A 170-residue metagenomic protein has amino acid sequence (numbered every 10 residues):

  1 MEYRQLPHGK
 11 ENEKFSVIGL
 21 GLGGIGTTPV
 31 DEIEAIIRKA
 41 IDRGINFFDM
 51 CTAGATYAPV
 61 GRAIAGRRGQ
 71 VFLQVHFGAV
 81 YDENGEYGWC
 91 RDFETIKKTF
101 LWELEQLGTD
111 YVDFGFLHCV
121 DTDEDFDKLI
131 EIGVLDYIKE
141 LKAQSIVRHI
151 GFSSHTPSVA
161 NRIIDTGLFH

Functional and structural regions predicted by a protein language model:
M1-V75: N-terminal binding-site loop/beta-alpha segment at the start of enzyme catalytic domains that lines or forms
K10, V17, E83, G88 (+1 more regions): Short, functionally important structural connectors and interaction interfaces within domains
G23-I25, C51-A53, H76-V80, L117-V120 (+1 more regions): Active-site beta-loop-alpha junctions enriched in small/polar residues
G26-P29, N84-G85, D123-D127: A generic structural signal for short coil/turn motifs at secondary-structure boundaries
R38, D42, G88-H170: Glycine/proline-rich, positively charged, aromatic-decorated active-site loop/lid region on the catalytic face
I64, F77, I138-L141: Hydrophobic positions in alpha-helices of CheY-like receiver
G66-E94, H118-D121: Structural motif corresponding to the early beta-alpha repeats
